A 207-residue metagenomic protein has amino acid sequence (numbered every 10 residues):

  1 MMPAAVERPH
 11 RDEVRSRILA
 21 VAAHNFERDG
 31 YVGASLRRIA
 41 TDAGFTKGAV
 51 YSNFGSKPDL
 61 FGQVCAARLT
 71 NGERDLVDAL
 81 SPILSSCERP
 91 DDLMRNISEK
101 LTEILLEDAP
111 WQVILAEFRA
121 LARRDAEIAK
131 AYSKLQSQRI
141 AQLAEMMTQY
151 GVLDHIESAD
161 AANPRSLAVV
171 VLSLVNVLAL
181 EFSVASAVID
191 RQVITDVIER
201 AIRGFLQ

Functional and structural regions predicted by a protein language model:
M1-E13, A20, H24, H155-S158: N-terminal intrinsically disordered/low-complexity leader segments
V14-R17, V21-V64: Helix-turn-helix
V21-N25, Q142, L174: Short amphipathic alpha-helical elements of helix-turn-helix/winged-helix folds
Q63, V77-W111, D160-V171: Hydrophobic alpha-helical connector segments
A66-G72: Short, basic, alpha-helical segments at the C-terminal edge of helix-turn-helix-like DNA-binding modules
R74, L106-A116, A126-L153, S166-V169 (+1 more regions): Amphipathic alpha-helical packing segments from all-alpha helical-bundle domains
E99-L106, V113-R124, A201: Helix-loop "lid/cap" segments that line or gate small-molecule binding pockets
A129-S133, Y150-L206: Hydrophobic/aromatic-rich alpha-helical bundle segments in the mid-to-C-terminal region
